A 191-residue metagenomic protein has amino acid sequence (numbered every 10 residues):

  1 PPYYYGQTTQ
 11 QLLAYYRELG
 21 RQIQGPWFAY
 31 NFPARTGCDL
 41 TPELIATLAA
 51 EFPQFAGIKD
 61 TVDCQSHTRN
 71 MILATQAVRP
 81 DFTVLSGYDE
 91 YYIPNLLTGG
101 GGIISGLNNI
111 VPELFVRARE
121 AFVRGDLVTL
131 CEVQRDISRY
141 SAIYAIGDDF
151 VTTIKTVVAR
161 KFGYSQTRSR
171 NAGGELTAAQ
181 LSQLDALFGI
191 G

Functional and structural regions predicted by a protein language model:
P1, A29, G37, F52 (+2 more regions): Generic secondary-structure boundary/loop-capping signal
P1-D39: Active-site beta->alpha loop and helix N-cap motifs at the rims of alpha/beta catalytic domains
T8-T9, I45, A178-L181: Short capping/connector residues at structural and topological boundaries
Q11-Y15, L44, T153: Short, solvent-exposed amphipathic alpha-helices that sit in or adjacent to ligand/effector-binding or catalytic
Q22, R35-S138, Y144-A145: Catalytic alpha/beta core domains of metabolic enzymes, predominantly
P33, L48, Q166-S169: Preference for short coil/turn "hinge" residues that link or interrupt alpha-helices
L107, V111-G191: C-terminal alpha-helical cap/extension of soluble enzyme domains
